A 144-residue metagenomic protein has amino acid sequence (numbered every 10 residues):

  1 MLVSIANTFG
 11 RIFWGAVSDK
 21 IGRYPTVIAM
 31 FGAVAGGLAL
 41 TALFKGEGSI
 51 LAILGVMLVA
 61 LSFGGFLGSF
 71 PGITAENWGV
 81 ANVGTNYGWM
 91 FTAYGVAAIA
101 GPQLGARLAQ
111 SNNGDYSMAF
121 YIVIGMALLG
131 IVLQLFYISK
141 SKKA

Functional and structural regions predicted by a protein language model:
S4-I12, G95-I99: Residue-level signature of mid-helix packing/kink "hotspots" within the transmembrane helices of 12-pass Major
V17-S18, L104-N113: Interfacial helix-cap and linker-helix signal at transmembrane-aqueous boundaries of multi-pass secondary transporters
K20-F31: Cytoplasmic membrane-interface "Motif A"-like loop-to-helix N-cap segments of 12-TM Major Facilitator Superfamily
G32-G46: C-terminal ends and interior cores of transmembrane alpha-helices in multi-pass membrane transporters/permeases
L51-G65: Hydrophobic core of transmembrane alpha-helices in multi-pass small-molecule transporters, especially MFS/SLC-type
G65-W78: Intracellular juxtamembrane helix-capping segments at the cytosolic ends of symmetry-related transmembrane helices
A75-V83, N113: Paired intracellular helix-loop junctions of major facilitator superfamily
I124-A144: Multi-pass alpha-helical transporter architecture, strongest for 12-TM Major Facilitator/SLC carriers used
